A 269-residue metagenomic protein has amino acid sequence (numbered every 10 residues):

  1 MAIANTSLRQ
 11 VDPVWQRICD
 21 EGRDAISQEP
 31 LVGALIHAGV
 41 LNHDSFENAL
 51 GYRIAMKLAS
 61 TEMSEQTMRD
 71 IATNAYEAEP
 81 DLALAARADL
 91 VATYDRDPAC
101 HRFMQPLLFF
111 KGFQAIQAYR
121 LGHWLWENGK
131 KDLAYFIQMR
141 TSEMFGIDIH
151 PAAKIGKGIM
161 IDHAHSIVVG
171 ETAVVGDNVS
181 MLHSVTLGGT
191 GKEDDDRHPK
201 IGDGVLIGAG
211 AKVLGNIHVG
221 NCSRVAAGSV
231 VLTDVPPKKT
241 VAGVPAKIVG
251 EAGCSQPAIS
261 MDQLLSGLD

Functional and structural regions predicted by a protein language model:
M1-R140, Q256-D269: Terminal amphipathic alpha-helical/low-complexity segments used for targeting or macromolecular assembly
S142-V249: Structural signal for interior beta-strand "rungs" in well-ordered beta-sheet cores of soluble enzyme domains
